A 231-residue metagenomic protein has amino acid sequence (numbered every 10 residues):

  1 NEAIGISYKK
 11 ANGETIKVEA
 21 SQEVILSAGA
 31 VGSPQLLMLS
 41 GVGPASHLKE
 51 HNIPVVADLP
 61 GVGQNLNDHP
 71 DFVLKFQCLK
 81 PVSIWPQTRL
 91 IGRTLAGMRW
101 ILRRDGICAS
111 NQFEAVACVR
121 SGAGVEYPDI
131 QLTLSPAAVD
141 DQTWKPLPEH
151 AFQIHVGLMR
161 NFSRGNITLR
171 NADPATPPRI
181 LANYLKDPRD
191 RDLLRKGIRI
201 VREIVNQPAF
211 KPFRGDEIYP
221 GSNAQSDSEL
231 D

Functional and structural regions predicted by a protein language model:
N1-A3: Feature captures the FAD/FMN-dependent oxidoreductase FAD-binding
G5-A96, G106-I107, A172: Glycine-rich loop(s) and the adjacent beta-strand/alpha-helix scaffold that form part
L79-V82, L95-D231: FAD-dependent oxidoreductase catalytic-site/capping-region signature
